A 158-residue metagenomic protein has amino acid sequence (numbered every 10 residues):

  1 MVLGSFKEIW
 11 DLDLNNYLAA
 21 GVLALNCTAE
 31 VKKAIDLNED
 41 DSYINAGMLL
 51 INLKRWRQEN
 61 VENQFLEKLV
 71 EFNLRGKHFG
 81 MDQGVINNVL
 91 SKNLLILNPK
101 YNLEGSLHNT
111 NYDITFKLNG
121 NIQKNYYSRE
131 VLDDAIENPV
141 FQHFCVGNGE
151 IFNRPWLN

Functional and structural regions predicted by a protein language model:
M1-C27, M48-I51, Q58: GT-A fold catalytic core of metal-dependent nucleotide-sugar glycosyltransferases, centered on the diacidic
G4-E8, E30-A34, E59-Q64, R154: A short secondary-structure junction signal
F6, V31-A34, N38-E39, V70-F72 (+1 more regions): Short secondary-structure boundary micro-motifs
D11, E39-D41, L132-D133: Short secondary-structure boundary/capping segments
N15, S42-I44, L90: Short gly/pro-enriched beta-turn/loop segments at secondary-structure junctions
N15-E39, L157-N158: A short, conserved beta-to-alpha structural element at the edge of catalytic cores that scaffolds binding
N38-M48: A recurrent flexible, glycine/aromatic-enriched loop bordering the glycosyltransferase active site that acts as
A46-N158: A glycosyltransferase accessory/donor-loop signature
